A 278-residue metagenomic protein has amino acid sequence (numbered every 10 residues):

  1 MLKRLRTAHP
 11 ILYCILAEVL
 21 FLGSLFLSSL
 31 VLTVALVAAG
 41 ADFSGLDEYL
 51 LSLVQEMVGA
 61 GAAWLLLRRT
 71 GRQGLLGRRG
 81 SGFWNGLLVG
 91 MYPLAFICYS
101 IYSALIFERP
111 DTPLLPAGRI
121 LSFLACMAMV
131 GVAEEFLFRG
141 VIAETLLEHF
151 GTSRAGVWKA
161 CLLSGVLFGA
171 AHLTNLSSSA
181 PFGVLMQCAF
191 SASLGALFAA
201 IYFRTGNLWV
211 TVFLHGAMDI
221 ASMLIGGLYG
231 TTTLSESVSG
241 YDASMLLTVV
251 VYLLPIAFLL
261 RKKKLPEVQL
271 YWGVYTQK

Functional and structural regions predicted by a protein language model:
M1-A8: Short, Lys/Arg-rich, polar N-terminal cytosolic tail immediately upstream of the first transmembrane signal-anchor
C14-V19, L87, I120-L121, W158-L163 (+3 more regions): Hydrophobic alpha-helical transmembrane segments
I15-R69, F83-M91, P113, A117-S122 (+2 more regions): Alpha-helical transmembrane segments in multi-pass membrane proteins
L22-L27, L94-S103, G165-T174, G216-L228: Aromatic-anchored segments of alpha-helical transmembrane domains
L67-Q73, C98-D111: Transmembrane alpha-helix boundary signature
F136-L163, F203-N207: Membrane-interface helix/loop boundary segments of multi-pass membrane proteins
V184-Y241: Functionally important transmembrane alpha-helices
G216-K278: C-terminal membrane module of polytopic membrane proteins
